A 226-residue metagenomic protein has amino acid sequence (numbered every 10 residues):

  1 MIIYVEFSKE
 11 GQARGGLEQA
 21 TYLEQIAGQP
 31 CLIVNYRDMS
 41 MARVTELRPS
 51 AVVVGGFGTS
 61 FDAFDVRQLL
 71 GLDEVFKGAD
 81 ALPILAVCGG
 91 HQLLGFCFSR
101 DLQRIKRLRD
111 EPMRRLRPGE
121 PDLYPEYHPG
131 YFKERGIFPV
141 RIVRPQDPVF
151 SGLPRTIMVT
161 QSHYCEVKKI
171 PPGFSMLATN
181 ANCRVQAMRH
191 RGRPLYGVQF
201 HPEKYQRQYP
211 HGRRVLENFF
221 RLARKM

Functional and structural regions predicted by a protein language model:
I2-A27: Short, charged N-terminal beta->alpha structural module
F7-E10, F57, R193, E203: Flexible loop residues that form catalytic and substrate-binding hotspots at small-molecule/glycan-binding clefts
G11, V198-M226: Acyltransferase
Q12, F61-D62, L93-F96, K168-I170 (+1 more regions): Short catalytic/ligand-binding loop motif for oxyanion handling, primarily in non-cytosolic enzymes, centered on
T21-V87, H91-S99: Flexible gly/pro-rich beta->alpha loop and the following alpha-helix that scaffold active-site loops
V66-D73, N180, R213-E217: Charged helix-capping and loop-helix junction motifs
S99-A187, R191, F200-Y205, P210: Pocket-forming structural segment of enzyme catalytic cores
